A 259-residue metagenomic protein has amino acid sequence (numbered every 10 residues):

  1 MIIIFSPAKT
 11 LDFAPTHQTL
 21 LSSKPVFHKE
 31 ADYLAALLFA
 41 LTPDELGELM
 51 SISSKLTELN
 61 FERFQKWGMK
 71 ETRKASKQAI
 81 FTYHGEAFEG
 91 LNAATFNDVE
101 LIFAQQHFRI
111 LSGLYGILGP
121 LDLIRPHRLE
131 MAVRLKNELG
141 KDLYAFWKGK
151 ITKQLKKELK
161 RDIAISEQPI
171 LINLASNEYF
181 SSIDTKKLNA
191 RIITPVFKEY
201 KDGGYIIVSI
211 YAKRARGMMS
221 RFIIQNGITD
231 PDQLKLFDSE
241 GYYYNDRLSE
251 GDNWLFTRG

Functional and structural regions predicted by a protein language model:
I4-T95: Active-site helix-to-loop segments that bind/position phosphate- or nucleotide-bearing substrates and donors across
A93-E250, L255-G259: Internal, well-folded beta-alpha domain core
